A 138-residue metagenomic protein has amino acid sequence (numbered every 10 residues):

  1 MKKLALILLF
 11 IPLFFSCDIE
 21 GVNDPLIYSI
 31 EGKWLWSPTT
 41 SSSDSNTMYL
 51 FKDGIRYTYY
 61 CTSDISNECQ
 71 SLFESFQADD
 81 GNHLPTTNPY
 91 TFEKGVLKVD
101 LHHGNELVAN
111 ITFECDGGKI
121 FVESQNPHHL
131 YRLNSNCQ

Functional and structural regions predicted by a protein language model:
L4-F15: Sec-dependent N-terminal signal peptides
F10, G54, C61-T62, V108 (+1 more regions): Residue-level signal for mature regions of secreted extracellular proteins and peptides
L13-W34, Q138: Bacterial Sec-dependent N-terminal signal peptides
W34-W36, L133: Short beta-strand edge/turn micro-motifs at domain boundaries
T40-S42, Y59-N126: Contiguous, well-ordered beta-strand patches that form the walls/edges of small beta-barrel/beta-sandwich domains
N46-K52: Broad, structure-driven detector of short, well-ordered beta-strand segments within folded domains
N126-Q138: Short, low-complexity, Pro/Ser/Thr/Gly-rich segments in the mature regions of secreted, periplasmic
